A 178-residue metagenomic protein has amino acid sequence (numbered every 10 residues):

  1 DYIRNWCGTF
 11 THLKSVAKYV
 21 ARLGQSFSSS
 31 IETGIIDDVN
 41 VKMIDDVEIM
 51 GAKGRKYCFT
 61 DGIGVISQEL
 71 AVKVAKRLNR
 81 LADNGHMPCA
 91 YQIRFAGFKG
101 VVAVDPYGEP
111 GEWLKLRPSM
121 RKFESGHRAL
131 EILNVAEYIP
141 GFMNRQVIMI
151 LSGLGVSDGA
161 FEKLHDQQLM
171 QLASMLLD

Functional and structural regions predicted by a protein language model:
D1-D178: Conserved small-residue
